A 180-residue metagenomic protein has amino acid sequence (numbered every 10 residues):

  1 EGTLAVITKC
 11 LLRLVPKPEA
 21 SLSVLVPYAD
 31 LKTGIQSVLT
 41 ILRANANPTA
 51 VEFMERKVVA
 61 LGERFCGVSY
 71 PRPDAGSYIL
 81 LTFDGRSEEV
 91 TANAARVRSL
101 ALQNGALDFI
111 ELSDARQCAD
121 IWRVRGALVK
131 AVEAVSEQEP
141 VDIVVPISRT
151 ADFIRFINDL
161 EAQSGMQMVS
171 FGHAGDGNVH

Functional and structural regions predicted by a protein language model:
E1-H180: Noncatalytic alpha-helical scaffold of FAD-dependent oxidoreductases
